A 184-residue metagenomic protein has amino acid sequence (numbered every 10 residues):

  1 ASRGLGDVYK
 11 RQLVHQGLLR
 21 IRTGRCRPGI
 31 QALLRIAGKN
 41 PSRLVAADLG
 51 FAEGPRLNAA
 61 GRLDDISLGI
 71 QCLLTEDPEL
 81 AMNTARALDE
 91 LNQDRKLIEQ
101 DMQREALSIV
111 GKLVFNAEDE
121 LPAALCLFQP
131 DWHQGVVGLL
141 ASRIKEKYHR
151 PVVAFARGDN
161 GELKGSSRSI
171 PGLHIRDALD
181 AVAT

Functional and structural regions predicted by a protein language model:
A1-L5: Extracellular interaction modules
G6-T184: Hydrophobic helix-and-loop "lid/oligomerization" segment in the mid-to-C-terminal part of catalytic domains
